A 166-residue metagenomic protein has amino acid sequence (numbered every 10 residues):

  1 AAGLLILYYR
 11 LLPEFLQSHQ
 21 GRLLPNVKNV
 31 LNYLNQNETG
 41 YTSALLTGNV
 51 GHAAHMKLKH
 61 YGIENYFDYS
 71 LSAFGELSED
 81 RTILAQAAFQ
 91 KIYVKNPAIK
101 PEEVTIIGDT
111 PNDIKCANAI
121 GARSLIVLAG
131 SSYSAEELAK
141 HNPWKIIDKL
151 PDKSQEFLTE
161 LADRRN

Functional and structural regions predicted by a protein language model:
P13-L45: Short, acidic loop-to-helix structural element flanking the phosphoryl-transfer center in phosphate-processing enzymes
N35-T39, Q90-I99, R164-R165: Alpha-helix termini
A44, V50-T105, P111-K115, A119: Substrate-recognition "cap/lid" segment bordering the active-site pocket of phosphatases
A73, W144-D152: Short acidic-hydrophobic, aromatic-tinged amphipathic segments that line or gate anion-handling sites
I106-K145: Acidic, Mg2+-coordinating phosphoryl-transfer loop and its flanking beta/alpha structural elements, shared across
S154-R165: Short amphipathic alpha-helix with an adjacent loop that forms part of the alpha/beta core around
